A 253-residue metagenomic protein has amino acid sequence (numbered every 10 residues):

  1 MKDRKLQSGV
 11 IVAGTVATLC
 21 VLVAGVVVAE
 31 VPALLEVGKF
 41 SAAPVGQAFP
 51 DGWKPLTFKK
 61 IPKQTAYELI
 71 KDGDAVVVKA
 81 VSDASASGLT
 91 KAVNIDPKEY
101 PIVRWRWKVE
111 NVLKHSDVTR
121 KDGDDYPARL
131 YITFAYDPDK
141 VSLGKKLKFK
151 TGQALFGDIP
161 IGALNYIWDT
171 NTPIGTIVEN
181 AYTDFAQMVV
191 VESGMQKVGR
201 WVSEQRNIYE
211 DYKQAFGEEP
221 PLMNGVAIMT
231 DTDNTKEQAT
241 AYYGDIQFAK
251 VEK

Functional and structural regions predicted by a protein language model:
K2-T15: Bacterial N-terminal signal peptides that target proteins for export
A29-F58, L143-G144, K148: Extracellular carbohydrate-recognition regions
F40, V226, I246-F248: Extracellular beta-strand elements of beta-rich domains used for carbohydrate recognition/degradation or cell-matrix
T65-S87: Short carbohydrate-recognition loop motifs
A92-V103, M195-V198: Extracellular/lumenal carbohydrate-interaction signature centered on repeated Trp-anchored short motifs
D125-P127, A135-Y182: Extracellular/luminal beta-rich ligand-recognition and adhesion surfaces characterized by aromatic-Gly/Pro-enriched
A128-L130, D184-G194, V198-K236: Extracellular beta-strand ligand-recognition surfaces/modules
